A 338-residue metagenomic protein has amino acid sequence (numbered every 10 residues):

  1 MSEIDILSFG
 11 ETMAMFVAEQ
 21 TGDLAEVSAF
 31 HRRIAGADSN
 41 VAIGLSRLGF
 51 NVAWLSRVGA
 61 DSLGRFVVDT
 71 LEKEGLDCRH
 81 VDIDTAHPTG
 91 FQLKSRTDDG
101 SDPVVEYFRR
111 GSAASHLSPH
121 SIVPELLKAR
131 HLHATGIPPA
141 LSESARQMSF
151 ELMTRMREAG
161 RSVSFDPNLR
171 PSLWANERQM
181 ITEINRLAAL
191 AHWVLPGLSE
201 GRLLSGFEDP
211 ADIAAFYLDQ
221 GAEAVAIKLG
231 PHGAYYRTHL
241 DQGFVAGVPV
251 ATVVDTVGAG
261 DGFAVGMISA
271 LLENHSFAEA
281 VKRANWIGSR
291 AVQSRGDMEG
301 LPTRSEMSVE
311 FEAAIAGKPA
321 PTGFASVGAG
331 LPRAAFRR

Functional and structural regions predicted by a protein language model:
M1-D77, T252-V253: Glycine-rich phosphate/adenosyl-contacting loop at the front of the ribokinase-like
M1-L7, T154-E158, G206-A313, A325-G328 (+1 more regions): Conserved phosphate-binding/catalytic region of the ribokinase-like
I43, F91-S95, G233-Y236: Short beta-strand scaffold segments in enzyme catalytic cores
L45, G197, G260: Short, conserved phosphate/pyrophosphate- and ester-handling motifs at nucleotide-, phospho-/glycolipid
N51-G136, E310: Conserved N-terminal subdomain of the carbohydrate kinase-like
N51-V52, C78, R161-V163, V225: Hydrophobic anchor at the start of a short beta-strand that flanks the dinucleotide cofactor-binding loop
H131, I137-A215, H232-A234: Conserved beta-alpha-beta core of the PfkB/ribokinase-like small-molecule kinase fold
